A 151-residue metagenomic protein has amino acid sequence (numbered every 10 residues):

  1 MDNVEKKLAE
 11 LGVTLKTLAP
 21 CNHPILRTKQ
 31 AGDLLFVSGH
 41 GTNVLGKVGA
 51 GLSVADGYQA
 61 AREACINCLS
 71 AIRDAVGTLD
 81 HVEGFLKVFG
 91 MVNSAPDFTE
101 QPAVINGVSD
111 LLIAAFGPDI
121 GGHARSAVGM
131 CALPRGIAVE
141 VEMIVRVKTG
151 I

Functional and structural regions predicted by a protein language model:
M1-I151: Short, polar/acidic, helix-capping and beta-turn segments at strand->helix junctions that line the mouths
